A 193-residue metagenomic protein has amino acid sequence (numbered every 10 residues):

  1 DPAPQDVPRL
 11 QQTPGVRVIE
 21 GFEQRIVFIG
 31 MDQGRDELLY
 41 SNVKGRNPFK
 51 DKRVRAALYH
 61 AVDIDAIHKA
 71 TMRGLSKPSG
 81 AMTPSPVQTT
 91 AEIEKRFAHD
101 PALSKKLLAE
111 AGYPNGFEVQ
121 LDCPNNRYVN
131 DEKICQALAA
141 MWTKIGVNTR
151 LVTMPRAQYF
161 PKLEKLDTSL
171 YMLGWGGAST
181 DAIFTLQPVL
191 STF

Functional and structural regions predicted by a protein language model:
D1-T71, P86-F193: Extracytoplasmic/periplasmic ligand-capture domains
P2, G80-A81: Extracytoplasmic/secretory soluble proteins
P78-S79, Y171: A short hydrophobic/aromatic micro-motif that marks alpha-helical segments and, especially, helix-coil
